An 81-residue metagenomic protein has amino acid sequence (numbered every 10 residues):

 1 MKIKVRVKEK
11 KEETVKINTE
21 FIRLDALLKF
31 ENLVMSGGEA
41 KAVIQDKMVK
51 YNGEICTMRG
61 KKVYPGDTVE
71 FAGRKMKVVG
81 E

Functional and structural regions predicted by a protein language model:
M1-E31, I55-E81: Ferredoxin-like alpha/beta domains used as RNA- or RNAP-binding modules
K47-E54: Short, structured beta-strand/loop micro-motifs enriched in basic residues and often containing a Trp
